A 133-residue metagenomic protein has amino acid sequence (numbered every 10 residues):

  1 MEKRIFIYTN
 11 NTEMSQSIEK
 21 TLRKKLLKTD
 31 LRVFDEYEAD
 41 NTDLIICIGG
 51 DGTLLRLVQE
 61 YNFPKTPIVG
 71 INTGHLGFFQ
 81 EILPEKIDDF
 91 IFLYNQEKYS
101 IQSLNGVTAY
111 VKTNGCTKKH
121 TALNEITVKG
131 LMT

Functional and structural regions predicted by a protein language model:
M1-D30: Short, charged N-terminal beta->alpha structural module
L31-T42: Short acidic low-complexity segments
G52-L57: Short glycine/serine/threonine-rich phosphate/pyrophosphate-binding segments that cradle anionic phosphate groups
K65-P67: Proline-centered loop/turn at the N-terminus of a beta-strand
V69-I71: Generic beta-sheet signal
T73-L76: Short, acidic/turn-prone active-site loops that include or flank metal/cofactor- and phosphate-binding residues
F78-T133: Catalytic core of DAGKc-family lipid kinases
